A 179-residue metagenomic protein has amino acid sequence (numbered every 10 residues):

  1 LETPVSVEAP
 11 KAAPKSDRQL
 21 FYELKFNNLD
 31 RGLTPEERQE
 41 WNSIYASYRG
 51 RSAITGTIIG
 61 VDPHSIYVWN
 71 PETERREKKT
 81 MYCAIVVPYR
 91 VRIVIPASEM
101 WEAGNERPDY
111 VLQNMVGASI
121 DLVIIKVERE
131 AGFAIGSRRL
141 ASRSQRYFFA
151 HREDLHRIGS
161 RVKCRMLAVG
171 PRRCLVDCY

Functional and structural regions predicted by a protein language model:
L1-Y179: Single-stranded RNA-binding regions, centering on S1/OB-family and related RNA-binding modules
